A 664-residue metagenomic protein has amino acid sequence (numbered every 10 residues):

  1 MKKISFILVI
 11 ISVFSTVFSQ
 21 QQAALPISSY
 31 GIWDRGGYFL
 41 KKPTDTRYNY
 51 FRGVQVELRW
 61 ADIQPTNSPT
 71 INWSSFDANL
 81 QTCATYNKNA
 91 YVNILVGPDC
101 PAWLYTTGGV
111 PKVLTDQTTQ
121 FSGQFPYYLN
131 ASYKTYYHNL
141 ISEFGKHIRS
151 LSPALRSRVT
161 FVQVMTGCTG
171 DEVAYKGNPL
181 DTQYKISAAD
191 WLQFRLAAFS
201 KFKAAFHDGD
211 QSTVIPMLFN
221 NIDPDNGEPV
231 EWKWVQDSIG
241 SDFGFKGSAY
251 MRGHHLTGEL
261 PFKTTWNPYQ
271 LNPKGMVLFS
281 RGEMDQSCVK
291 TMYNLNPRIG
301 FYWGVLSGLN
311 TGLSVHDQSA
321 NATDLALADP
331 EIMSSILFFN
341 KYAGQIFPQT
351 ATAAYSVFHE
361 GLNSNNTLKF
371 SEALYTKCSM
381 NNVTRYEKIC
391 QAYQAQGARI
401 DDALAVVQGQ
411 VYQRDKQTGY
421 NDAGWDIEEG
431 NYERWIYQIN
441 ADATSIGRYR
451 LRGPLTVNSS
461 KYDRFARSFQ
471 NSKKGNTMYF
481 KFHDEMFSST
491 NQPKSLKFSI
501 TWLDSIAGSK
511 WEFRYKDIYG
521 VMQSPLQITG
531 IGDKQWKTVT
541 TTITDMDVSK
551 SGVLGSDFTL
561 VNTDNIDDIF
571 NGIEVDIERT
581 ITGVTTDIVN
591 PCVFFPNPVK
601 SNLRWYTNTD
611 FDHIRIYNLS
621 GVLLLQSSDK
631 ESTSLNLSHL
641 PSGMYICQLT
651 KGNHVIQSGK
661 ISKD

Functional and structural regions predicted by a protein language model:
L8, F18, I588-D664: C-terminal outer-membrane/trafficking sorting elements
Q20-Y128, V277-S280, D285-S287, S314-T323 (+4 more regions): N-terminal substrate-binding region of glycoside hydrolase catalytic domains
N79-A84, F121-F161, F194, A198-K201: An active-site-proximal structural segment forming one wall of the substrate-binding cleft that immediately precedes
L95, G244-G424: Substrate-binding cleft of secreted/luminal carbohydrate-active enzymes
Q163, C168-A174, Q183, S187 (+2 more regions): Substrate-binding cleft/loops of secretory-pathway carbohydrate-active enzymes
A373-M486, D576: Glycan-recognition and processing domains
G520-G552: Extracellular carbohydrate recognition and processing domains and analogous Trp-centered ligand-binding platforms
F558-I566: Short beta-strand-plus-loop segments that form exposed binding edges in beta-rich domains
